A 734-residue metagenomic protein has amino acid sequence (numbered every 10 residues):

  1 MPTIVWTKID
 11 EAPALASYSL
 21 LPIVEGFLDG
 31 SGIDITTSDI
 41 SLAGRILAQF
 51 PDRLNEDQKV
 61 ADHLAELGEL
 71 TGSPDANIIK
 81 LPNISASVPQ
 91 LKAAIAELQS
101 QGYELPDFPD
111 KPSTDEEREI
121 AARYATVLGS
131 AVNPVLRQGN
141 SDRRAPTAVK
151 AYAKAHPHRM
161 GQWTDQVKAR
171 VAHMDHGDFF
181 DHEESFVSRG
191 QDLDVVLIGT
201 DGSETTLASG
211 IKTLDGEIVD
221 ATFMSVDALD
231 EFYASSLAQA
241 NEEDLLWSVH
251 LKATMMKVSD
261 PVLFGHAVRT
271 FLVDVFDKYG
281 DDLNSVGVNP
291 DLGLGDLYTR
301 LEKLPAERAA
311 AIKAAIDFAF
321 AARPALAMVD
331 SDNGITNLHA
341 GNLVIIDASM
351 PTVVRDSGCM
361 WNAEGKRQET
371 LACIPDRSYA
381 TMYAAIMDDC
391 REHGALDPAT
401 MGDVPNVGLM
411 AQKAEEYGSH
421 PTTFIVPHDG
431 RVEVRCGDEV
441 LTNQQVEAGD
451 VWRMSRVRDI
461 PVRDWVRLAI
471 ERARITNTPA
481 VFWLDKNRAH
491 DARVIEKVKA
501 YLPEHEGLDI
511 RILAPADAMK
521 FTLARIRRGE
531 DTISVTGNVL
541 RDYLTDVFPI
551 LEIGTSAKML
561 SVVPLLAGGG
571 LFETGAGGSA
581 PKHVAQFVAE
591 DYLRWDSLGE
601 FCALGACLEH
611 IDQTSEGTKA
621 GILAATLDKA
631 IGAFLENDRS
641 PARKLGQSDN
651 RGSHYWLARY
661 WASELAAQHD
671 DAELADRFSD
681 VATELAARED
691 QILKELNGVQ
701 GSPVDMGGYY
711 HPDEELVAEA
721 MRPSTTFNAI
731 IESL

Functional and structural regions predicted by a protein language model:
P2-G265, D274-K497, Y501-W661, R688 (+2 more regions): Extended, well-ordered protein cores
A666-H669: Ligand-binding pocket scaffold of soluble enzyme catalytic domains
A675-T683: Short, charged, amphipathic alpha-helical segments
T683-E684, D690: Short, well-ordered surface patches within globular domains
L693-Y710: A glycine-biased, small/acidic residue-tolerant capping/turn segment at secondary-structure junctions
P712-L734: C-terminal accessory extensions/subdomains outside the catalytic/core fold
